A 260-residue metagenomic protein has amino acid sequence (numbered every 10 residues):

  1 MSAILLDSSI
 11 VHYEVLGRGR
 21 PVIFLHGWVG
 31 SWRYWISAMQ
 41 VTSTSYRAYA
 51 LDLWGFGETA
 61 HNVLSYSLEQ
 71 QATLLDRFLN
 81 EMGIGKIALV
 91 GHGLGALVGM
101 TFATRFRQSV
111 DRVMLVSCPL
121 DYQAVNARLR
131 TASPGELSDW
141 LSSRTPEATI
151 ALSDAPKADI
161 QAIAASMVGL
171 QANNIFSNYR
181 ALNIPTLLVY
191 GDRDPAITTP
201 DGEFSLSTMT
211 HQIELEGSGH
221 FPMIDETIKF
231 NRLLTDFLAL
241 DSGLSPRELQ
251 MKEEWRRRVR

Functional and structural regions predicted by a protein language model:
M1-I10: N-terminal cap/lid segment of alpha/beta-hydrolase-fold proteins
S9-A60: Conserved HGGG/HGGXW glycine-rich cap/lid loop of the alpha/beta-hydrolase fold
H26-W28, I87, G91-A96: Conserved alpha/beta-hydrolase "nucleophile elbow" surrounding the catalytic nucleophile
Y49-V90, R232: Active-site loop/oxyanion-hole signature of alpha/beta-hydrolase fold enzymes
L97-R105, V110-L141: Flexible "cap/lid" loop of the alpha/beta hydrolase fold
I150-Y179, R193: Hydrophobic, aromatic-rich cap/lid helix
L187-S218, I224, V259: Conserved loop-alpha-helix segment in the C-terminal half of the alpha/beta-hydrolase fold that carries the catalytic
S218-N231, L249: Catalytic histidine-centered segment of alpha/beta-hydrolase-like enzymes
